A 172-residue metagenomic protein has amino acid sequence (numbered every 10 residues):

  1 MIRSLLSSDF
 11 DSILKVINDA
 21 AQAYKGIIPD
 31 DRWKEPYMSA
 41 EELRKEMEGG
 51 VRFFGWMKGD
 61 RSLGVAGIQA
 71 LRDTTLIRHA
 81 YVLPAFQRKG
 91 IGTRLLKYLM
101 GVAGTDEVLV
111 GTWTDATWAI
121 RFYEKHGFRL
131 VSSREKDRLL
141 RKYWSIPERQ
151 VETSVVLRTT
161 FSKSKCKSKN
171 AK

Functional and structural regions predicted by a protein language model:
M1-K15: A short beta-loop-alpha structural element at the N-terminal edge of CoA-dependent acyl/N-acetyltransferase catalytic
N18-L43: Conserved GNAT-fold acetyl-CoA-binding loop/helix
E41-G55, Q150-T153: A short helix-loop-beta-strand connector motif used in the catalytic cores of GNAT acetyltransferases and, in some
G55, R61-Q69, L76-Y81: Conserved beta-strand in the GNAT
A80-Q87, T112-T114: A short, internal acetyl-CoA/4′-phosphopantetheine-binding micro-motif in the GNAT/acyltransferase core
V82, R88-G101, K125: Conserved acetyl-CoA-binding loop-helix of GNAT-fold acetyltransferases
L109-I120, K136-R141: Conserved beta-strand-loop-alpha-helix junction that forms the acyl-donor binding cleft
K163-K172: Short, basic, low-complexity termini and linkers enriched in Ser/Thr/Gly/Pro that act as targeting/leader peptides
